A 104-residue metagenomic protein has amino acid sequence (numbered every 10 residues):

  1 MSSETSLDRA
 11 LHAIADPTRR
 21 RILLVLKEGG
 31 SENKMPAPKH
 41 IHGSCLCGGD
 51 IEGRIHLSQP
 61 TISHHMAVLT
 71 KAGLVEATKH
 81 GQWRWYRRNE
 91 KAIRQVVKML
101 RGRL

Functional and structural regions predicted by a protein language model:
M1-E28, K71-L74, V96: N-terminal leader segment of winged-helix/HTH proteins
H12, T18-S58, R84-A92: N-terminal helix-turn-helix DNA-binding core of bacterial DNA-binding proteins
L24, S63-H65, Q82: Base-recognition residues in the alpha-helical recognition helix of bacterial helix-turn-helix
G53, H64, T70-K71: Alpha-helical residues within the helix-turn-helix
K71-H80, R87: Beta-hairpin "wing" of winged helix-turn-helix
R94-L104: Short, Lys/Arg-rich amphipathic alpha-helical interaction segments that bind nucleic acids or acidic protein surfaces
